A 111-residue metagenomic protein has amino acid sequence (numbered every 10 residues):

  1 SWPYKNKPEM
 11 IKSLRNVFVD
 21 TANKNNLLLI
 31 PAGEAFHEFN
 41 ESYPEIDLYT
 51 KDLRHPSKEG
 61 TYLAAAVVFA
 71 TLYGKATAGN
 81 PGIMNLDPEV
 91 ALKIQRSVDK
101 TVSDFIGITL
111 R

Functional and structural regions predicted by a protein language model:
S1: Cell wall/extracellular polymer interaction/catalysis modules
Y4-T101: Catalytic His-Asp segment of secreted/periplasmic serine-dependent ester chemistry enzymes
D99-R111: Long, charge-rich low-complexity segments
